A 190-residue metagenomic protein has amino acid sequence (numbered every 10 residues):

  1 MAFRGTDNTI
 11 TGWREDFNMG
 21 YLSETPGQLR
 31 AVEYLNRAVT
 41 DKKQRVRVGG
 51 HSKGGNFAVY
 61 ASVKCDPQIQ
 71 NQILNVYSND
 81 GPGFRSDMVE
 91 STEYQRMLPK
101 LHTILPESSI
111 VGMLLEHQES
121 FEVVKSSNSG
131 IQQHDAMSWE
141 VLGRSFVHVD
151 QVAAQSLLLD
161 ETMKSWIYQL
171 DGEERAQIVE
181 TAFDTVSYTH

Functional and structural regions predicted by a protein language model:
M1-V46, Q68-I69, I73: A conserved cap/lid and substrate-binding interface adjacent to the catalytic center of lipid-processing enzymes
F3, G49-H51, S78-G81, P106: Short His-Asn-centered micro-motif
G50-G54, A58: Gly/Ala-rich beta-loop-alpha elbow adjacent to hydrolase catalytic centers
A58-D66: Short glycine-enriched nucleophile-adjacent loop and the immediately C-terminal alpha-helix near the catalytic center
I69-N75, P82, S86: Conserved S-adenosyl-L-methionine
D80, F84-W139: The feature captures the conserved acid-bearing segment of alpha/beta-hydrolase catalytic domains
S120, V124-D184: Long, charge-rich C-terminal accessory regions
T189-H190: Conserved small/polar residues in nucleotide/adenosyl-binding loops
